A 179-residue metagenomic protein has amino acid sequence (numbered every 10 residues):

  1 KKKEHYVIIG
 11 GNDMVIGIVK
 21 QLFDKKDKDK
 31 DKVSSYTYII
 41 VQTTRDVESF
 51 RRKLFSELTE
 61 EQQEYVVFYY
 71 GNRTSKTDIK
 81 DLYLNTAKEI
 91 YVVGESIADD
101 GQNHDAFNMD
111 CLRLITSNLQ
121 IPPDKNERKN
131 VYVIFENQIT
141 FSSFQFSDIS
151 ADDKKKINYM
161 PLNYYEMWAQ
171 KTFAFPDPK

Functional and structural regions predicted by a protein language model:
K1-K179: Cytosolic regulatory regions of ion transport systems
